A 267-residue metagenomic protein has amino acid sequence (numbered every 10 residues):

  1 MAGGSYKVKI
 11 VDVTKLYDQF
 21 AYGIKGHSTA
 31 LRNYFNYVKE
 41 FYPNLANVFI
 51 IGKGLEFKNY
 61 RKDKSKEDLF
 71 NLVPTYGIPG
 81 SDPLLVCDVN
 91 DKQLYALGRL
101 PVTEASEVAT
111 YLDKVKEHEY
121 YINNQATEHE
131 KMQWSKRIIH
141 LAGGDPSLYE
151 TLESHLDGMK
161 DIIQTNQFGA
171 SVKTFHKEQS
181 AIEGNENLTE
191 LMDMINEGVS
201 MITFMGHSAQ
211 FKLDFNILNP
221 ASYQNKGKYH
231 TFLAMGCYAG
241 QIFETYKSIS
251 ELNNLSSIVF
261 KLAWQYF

Functional and structural regions predicted by a protein language model:
M1-F267: Cysteine-dependent hydrolase recognition
